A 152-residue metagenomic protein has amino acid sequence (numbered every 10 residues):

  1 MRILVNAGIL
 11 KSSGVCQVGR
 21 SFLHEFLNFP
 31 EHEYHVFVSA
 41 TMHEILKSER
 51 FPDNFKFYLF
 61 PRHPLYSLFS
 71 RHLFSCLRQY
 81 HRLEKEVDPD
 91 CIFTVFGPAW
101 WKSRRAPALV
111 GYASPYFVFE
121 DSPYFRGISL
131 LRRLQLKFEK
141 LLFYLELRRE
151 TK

Functional and structural regions predicted by a protein language model:
M1-S13: Nucleotide-activated donor-dependent transferases that construct or modify glycoconjugates
L4, V18-G19, E25, F29-P98: Active-site donor-binding segments of glycosyltransferases and PAPS-dependent sulfotransferases
S12-G14, H43-L46, W100-R104, F117-E120: Short catalytic/ligand-binding loop motif for oxyanion handling, primarily in non-cytosolic enzymes, centered on
G14-F22, F138: Conserved alpha-helical elements of sugar-nucleotide-dependent glycosyltransferases
H81, R132-K152: Membrane-proximal helix-turn-helix segments that form the acceptor-binding/catalytic region of lipid-linked
P89-D90, A106, T151-K152: Conserved acidic residues
R105-A106, V110-L141: Acceptor-binding helix/loop patch of EC 2.4 sugar-transfer enzymes, predominantly nucleotide-sugar-dependent
